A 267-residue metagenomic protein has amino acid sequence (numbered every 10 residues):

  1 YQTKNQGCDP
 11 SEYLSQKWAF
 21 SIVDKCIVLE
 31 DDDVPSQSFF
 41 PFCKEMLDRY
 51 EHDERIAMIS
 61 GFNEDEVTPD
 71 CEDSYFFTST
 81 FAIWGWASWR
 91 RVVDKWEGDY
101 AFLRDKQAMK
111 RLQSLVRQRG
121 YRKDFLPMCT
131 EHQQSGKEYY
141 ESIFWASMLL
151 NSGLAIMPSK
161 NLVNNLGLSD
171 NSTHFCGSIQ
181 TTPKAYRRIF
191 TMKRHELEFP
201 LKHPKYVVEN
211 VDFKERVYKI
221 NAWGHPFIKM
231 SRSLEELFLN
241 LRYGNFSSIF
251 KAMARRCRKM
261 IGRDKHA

Functional and structural regions predicted by a protein language model:
Y1-L29, D33-A267: Peripheral/terminal regions associated with large enzymatic or DNA-binding modules
